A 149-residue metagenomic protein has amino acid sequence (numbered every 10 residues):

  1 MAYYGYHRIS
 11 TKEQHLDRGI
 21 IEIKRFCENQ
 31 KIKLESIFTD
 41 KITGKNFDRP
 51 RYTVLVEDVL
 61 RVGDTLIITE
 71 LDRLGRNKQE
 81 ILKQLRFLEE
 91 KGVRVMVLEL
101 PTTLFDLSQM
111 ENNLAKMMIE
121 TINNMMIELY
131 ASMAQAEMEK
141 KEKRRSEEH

Functional and structural regions predicted by a protein language model:
M1-E147: Short, structured surface patches at the beginning of a domain
